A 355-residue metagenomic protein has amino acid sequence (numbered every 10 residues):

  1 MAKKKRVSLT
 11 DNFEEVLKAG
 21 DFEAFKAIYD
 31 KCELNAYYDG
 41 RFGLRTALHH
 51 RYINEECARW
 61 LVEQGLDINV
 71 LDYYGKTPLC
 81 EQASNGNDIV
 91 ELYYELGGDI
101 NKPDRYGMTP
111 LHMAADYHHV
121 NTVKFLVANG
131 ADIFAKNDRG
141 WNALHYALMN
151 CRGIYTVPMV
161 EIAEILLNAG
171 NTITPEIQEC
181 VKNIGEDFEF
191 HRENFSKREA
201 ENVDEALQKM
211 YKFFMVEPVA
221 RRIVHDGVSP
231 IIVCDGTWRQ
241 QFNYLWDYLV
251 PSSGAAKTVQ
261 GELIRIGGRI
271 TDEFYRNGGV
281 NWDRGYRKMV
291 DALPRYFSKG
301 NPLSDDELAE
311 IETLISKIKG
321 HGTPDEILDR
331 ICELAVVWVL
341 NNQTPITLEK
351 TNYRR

Functional and structural regions predicted by a protein language model:
R6-F13, Y37-Y52, L71-E81, P103-T109 (+2 more regions): Ankyrin-repeat boundary/"N-cap" motif
E15-G20, A47-N54, E81-N87, M113-H119 (+1 more regions): Ankyrin repeat A-helix N-terminal signature
G20-A24, G40: Alpha-solenoid helical-repeat scaffolds
A27-L34, R59-D67, E91-D99, K124-D132 (+1 more regions): Ankyrin repeat domain, specifically the short helix-to-loop turn at the C-terminus of the second helix of each repeat
E95-K136: Internal alpha-helical scaffold/solenoid segments in large eukaryotic proteins
K136-R355: Ankyrin repeat (ANK) tandem arrays and their immediately adjacent linkers/low-complexity segments
